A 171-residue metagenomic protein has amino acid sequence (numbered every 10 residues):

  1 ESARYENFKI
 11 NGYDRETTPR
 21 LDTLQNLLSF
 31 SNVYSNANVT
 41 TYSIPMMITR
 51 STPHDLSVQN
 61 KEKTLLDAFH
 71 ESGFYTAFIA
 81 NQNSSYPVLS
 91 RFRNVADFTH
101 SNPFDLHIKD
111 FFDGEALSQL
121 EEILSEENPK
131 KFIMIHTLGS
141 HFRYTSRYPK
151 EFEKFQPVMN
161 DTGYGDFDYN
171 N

Functional and structural regions predicted by a protein language model:
R4-D161: Active-site-proximal alpha/beta segments of enzymes that process anionic O-linked groups
M159-N170: Short, flexible loop segments at boundaries between secondary-structure elements
